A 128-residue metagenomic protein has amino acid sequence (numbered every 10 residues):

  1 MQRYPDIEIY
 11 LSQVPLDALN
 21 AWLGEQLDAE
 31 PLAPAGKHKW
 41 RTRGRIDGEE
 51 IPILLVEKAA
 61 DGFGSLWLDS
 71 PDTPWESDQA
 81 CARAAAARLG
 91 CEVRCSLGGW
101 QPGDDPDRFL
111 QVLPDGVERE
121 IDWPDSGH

Functional and structural regions predicted by a protein language model:
M1-W22: Short, extreme N-terminal segment that most often corresponds to the first beta-strand
Q2-D6, D61-F63, A86: A general secondary-structure signal for short beta-strands and their flanking turns/coil in non-transmembrane regions
A18-D28, C81-A84: Short amphipathic alpha-helices in soluble, non-transmembrane regions that often serve as interface/regulatory elements
G24-L32, R88-E92: A common structural junction motif
P31-W75: Short, intrinsically disordered low-complexity segments
E49-P52, D78-Q79, D104-D107: Short, surface-exposed coil-to-beta transition loops
P71-D78, A82-A87: Long, charged/polar, surface-exposed segments that mediate recognition or autoinhibition
R83-A84, R88-H128: Acidic, proline/glycine-rich low-complexity IDRs
